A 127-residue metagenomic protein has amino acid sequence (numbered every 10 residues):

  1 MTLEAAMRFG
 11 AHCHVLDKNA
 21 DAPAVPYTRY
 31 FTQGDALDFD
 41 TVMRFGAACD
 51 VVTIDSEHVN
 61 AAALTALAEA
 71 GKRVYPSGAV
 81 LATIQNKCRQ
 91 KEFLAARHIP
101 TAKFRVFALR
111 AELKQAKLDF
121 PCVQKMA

Functional and structural regions predicted by a protein language model:
M1-E92, A111: ATP-binding N-terminal substructure of ATP-dependent carboxylate-amine bond-forming enzymes
T83-A127: Active-site nucleotide/adenylate-binding loops and adjacent lid/helix of ATP-dependent enzymes
